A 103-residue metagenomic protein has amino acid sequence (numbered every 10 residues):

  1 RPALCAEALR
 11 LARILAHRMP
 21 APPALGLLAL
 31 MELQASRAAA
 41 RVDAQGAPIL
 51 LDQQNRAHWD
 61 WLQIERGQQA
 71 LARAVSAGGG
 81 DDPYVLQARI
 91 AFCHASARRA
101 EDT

Functional and structural regions predicted by a protein language model:
R1-T103: Amphipathic helix-loop-helix modules that constitute alpha-helical solenoid scaffolds
